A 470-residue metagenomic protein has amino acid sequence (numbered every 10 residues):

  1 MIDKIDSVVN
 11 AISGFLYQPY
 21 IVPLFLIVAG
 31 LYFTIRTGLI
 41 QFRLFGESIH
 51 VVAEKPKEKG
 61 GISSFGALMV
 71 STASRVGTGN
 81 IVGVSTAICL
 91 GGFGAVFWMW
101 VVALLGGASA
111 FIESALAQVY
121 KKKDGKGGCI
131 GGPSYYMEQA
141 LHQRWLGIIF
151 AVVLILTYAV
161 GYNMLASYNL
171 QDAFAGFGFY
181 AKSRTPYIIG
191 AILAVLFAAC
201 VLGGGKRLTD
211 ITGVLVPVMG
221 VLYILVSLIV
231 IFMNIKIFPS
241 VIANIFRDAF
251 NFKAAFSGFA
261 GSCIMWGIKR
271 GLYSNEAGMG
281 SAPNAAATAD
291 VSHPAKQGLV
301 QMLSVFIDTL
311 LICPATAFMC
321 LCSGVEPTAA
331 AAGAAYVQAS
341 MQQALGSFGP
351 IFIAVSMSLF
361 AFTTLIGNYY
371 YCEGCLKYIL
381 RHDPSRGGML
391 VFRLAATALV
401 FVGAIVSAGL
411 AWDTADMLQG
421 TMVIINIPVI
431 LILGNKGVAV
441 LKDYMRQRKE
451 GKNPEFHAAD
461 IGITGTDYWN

Functional and structural regions predicted by a protein language model:
M1-T78, I88-A95, G106, L431-N470: N-terminal alpha-helical transmembrane segments of multi-pass membrane transport and channel/translocase proteins
K4-I5, T37-Q41, N80-V84, F93 (+6 more regions): Transmembrane helix-loop junctions in multi-pass membrane proteins
F25-I49, N169-F174, T185-M233, F238-F246 (+1 more regions): Membrane-interface loop-to-helix entry segments
A29-T34, V102-G127, P133-S134, E138-Y168 (+3 more regions): Helix-loop-helix module between adjacent transmembrane segments
L39-S64, T86-I88, G92-V96, A108-L141 (+3 more regions): Flexible loop linkers connecting adjacent transmembrane helices in multi-pass alpha-helical membrane transporters
E58-L90, L116-S134, E138, I155 (+1 more regions): Alpha-helical membrane segments and immediately flanking helix-loop junctions that form or couple to the substrate/ion
E58-S64, F93-V101, Y135-Q139, Q143-A151 (+3 more regions): Membrane-interface alpha-helices at helix entry/exit sites of multi-pass transporters
I112-K121, V226-N244, F256-G258, T288-V291 (+1 more regions): Extracellular/periplasmic helix-exit of transmembrane alpha-helices
